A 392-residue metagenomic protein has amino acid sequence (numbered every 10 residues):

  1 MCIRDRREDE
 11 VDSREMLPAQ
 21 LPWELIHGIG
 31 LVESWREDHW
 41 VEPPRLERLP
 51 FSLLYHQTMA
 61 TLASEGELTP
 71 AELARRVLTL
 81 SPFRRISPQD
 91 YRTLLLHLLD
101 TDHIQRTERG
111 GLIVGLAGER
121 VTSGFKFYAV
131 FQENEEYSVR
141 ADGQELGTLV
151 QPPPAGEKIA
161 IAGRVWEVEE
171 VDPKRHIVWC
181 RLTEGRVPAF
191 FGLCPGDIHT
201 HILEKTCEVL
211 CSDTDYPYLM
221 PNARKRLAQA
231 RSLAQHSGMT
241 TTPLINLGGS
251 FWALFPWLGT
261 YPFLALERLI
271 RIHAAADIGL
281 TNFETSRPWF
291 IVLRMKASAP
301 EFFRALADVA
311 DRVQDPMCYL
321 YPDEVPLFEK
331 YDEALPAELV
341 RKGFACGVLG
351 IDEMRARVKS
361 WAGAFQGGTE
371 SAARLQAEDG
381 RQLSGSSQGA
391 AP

Functional and structural regions predicted by a protein language model:
M1-D5: Conserved small/polar residues in nucleotide/adenosyl-binding loops
D9-R45: A conserved SF2-helicase RecA2
P18, P22-I29, Y55, P70 (+2 more regions): Amphipathic alpha-helical transducer elements in NTP-driven molecular machines
H39-V165, E170-V171, N246-Y261, H273-S286: C-terminal accessory/connector segments of nucleic-acid motor ATPases
L112, H176-R181, T281-F302: A generic structural motif
T122, N134, D172, H176-N246 (+2 more regions): Terminal, basic amphipathic appendages of nucleotide-handling enzymes
A223, A228-A234, T241-H273, L293: C-terminal helical accessory/scaffold domains
Y261-L266, S298-R304: Short, conserved charged micro-motifs
